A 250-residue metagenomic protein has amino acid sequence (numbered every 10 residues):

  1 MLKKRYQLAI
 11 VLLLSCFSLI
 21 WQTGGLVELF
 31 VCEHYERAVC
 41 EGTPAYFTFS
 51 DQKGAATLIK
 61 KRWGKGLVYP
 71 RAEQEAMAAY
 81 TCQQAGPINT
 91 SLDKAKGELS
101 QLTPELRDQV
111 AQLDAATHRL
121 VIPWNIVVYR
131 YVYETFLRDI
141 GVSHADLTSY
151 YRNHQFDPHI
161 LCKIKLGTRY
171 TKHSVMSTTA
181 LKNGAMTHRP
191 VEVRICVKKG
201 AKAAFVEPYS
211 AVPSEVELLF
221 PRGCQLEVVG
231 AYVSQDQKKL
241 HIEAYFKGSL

Functional and structural regions predicted by a protein language model:
M1-L2, V127: Short alpha-helical segments used as structural interaction elements across diverse proteins
L2-V27: Classical Sec-dependent N-terminal signal peptides that target proteins to the secretory pathway
F30-C32: Short, low-complexity, disordered segments immediately C-terminal to signal peptides in bacterial exported proteins
H34-G200: Internal glycine-rich, Lys/Arg-flanked active-site/core loops of soluble domains
S50, S249-L250: Functionally engaged cysteine thiol sites
C162-G248: ADP-ribosyltransferase catalytic core
